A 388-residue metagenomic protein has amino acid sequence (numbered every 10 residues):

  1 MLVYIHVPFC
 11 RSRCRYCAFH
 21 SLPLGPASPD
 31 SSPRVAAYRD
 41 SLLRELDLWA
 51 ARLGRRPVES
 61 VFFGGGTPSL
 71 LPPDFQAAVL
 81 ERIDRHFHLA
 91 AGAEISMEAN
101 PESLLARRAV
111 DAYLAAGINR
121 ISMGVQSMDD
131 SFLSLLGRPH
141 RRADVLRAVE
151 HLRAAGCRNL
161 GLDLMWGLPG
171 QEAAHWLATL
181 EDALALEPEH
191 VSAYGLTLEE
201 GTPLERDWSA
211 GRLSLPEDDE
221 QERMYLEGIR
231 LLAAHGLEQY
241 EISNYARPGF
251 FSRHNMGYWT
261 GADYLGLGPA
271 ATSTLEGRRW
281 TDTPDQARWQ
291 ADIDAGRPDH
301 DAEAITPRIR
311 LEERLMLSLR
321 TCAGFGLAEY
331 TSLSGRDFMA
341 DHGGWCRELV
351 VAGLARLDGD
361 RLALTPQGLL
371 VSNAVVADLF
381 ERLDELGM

Functional and structural regions predicted by a protein language model:
M1-L2, S21-R52, R56-R336, L386-M388: C-terminal scaffold of the Radical SAM
Y4-H6: Short active-site neighborhood of thiol/selenol oxidoreductases, capturing the structured segment around
P8-S21: Local cysteine-cluster metal-coordination motifs and their immediate loop/turn environment, predominantly Fe-S cluster
R336-V350: Short amphipathic alpha-helical interaction segments
V351-D360: A short, conserved structural fragment
R361-T365: Minor-groove-contacting beta-hairpin "wing" of winged helix-turn-helix DNA-binding domains
Q367-M388: Short, amphipathic alpha-helical interaction segments positioned at domain boundaries
